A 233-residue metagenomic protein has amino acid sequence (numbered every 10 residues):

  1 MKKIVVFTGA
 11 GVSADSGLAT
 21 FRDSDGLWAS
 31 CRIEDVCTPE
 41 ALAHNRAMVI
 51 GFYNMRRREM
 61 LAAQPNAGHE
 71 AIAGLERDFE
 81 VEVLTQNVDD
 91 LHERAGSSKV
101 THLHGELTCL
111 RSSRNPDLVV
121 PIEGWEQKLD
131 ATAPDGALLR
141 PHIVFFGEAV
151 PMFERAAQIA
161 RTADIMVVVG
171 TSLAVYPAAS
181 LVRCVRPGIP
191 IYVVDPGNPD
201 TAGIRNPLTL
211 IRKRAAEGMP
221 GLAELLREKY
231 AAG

Functional and structural regions predicted by a protein language model:
M1-G233: Conserved catalytic core of sirtuin-type NAD+-dependent deacylases
